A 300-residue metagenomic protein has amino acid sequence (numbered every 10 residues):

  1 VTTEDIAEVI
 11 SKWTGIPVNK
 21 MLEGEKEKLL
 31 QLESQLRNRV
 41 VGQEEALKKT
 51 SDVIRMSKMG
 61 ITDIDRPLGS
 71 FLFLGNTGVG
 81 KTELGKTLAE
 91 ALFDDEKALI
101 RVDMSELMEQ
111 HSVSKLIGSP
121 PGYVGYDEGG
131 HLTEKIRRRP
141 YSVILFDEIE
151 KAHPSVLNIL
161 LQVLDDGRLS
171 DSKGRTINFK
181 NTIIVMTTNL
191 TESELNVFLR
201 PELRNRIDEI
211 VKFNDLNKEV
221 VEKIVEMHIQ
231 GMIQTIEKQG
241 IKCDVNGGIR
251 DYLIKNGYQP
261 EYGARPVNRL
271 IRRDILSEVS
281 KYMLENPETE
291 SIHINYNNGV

Functional and structural regions predicted by a protein language model:
V1-V300: AAA+ P-loop NTPase nucleotide-binding core of proteostasis motors
